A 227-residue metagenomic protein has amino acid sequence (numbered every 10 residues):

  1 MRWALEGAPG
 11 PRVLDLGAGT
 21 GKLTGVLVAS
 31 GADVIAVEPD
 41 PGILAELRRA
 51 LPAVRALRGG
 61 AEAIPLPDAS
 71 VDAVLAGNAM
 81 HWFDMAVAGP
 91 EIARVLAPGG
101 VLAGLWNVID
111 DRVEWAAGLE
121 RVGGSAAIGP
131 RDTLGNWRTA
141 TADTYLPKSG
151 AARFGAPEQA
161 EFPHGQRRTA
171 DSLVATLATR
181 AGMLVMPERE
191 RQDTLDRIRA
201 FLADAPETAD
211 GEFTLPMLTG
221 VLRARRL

Functional and structural regions predicted by a protein language model:
M1-P11: Conserved alpha-helix/loop element of class I SAM-dependent methyltransferases that forms part of the SAM/SAH-binding
M1-W3, S30-G31, L44, I64 (+6 more regions): Tryptophan-centric aromatic hotspots in well-structured domains and transmembrane helices
R12-L14, T20-A63: Class I SAM-dependent methyltransferase SAM/SAH-binding core
E62-A73: A short acidic, Gly/Pro-enriched loop at the edge of an enzyme's catalytic core that lines a small-molecule cofactor
A76-G77, M85: A short beta-strand submotif of the Rossmann-like class I SAM-dependent methyltransferase core that lines
F83-I92: A short, conserved alpha-helix within the catalytic core of class I
A93, A97-R167: Conserved catalytic/acceptor-binding region of the Class I
T141-L227: Conserved Class I S-adenosyl-L-methionine
